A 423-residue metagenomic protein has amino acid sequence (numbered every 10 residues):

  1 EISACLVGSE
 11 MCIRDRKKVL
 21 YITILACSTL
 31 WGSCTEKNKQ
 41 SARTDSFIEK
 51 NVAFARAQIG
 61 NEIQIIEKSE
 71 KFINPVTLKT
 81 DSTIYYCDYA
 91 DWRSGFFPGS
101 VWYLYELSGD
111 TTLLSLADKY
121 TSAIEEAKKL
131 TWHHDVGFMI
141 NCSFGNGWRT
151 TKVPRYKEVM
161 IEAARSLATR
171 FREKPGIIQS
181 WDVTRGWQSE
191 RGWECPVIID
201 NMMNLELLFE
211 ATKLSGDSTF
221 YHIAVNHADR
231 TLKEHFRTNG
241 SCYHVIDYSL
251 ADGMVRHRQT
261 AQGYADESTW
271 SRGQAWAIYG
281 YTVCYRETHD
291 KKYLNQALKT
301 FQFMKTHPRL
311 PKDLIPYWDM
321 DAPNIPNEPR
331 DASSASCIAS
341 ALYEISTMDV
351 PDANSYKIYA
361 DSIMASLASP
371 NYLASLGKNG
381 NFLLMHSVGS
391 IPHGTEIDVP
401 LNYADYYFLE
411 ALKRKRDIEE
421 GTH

Functional and structural regions predicted by a protein language model:
E1-D15: Single conserved hydrophobic/aromatic residue that forms the stacking wall/gate of nucleotide- or nucleobase-binding
M11-R16, T35-K37, N204: Generic N-terminal leader/processing signal
K17-I24: Sec-dependent signal peptide recognition, specifically the positively charged N-region followed immediately by
L30-S33: C-terminal motif of bacterial Sec signal peptides marking the signal peptidase cleavage site
N38-H423: Glycan-recognition and catalytic cores of secretory/periplasmic carbohydrate-active enzymes
